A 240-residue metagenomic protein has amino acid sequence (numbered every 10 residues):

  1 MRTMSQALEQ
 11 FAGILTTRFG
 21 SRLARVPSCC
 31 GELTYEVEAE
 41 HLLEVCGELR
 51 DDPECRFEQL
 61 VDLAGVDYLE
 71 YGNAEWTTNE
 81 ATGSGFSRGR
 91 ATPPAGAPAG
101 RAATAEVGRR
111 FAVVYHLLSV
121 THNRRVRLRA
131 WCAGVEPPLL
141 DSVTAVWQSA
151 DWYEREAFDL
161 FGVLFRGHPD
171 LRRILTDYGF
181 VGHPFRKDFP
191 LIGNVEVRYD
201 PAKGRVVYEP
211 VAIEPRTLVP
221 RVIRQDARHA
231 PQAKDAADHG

Functional and structural regions predicted by a protein language model:
M1-G240: Terminal low-complexity/charged segments
